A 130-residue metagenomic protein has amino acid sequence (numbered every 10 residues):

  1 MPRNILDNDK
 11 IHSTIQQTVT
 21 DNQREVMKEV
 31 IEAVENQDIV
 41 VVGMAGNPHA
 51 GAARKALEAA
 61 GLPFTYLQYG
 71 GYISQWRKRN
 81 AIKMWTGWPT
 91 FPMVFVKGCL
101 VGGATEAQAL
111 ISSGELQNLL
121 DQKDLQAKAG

Functional and structural regions predicted by a protein language model:
M1-N36, A129-G130: N-terminal leader/targeting and pre-domain segments
T20-E25, P48, W76-R77: Eukaryotic beta-rich interaction modules
E25-L67: Local sequence-structure signature of Cys/Sec-based thiol-disulfide redox active-site neighborhoods
E35, I39, E58, L62 (+4 more regions): Short amphipathic alpha-helices and their capping/turn residues within compact interaction modules
Q68-I73: Short beta->alpha junction loops
I82-K83: The conserved cystathionine-beta-synthase
T86-V96: Structural micro-motif
V96-A129: Non-catalytic, surface beta->alpha helical segment in thiol-disulfide oxidoreductase systems
